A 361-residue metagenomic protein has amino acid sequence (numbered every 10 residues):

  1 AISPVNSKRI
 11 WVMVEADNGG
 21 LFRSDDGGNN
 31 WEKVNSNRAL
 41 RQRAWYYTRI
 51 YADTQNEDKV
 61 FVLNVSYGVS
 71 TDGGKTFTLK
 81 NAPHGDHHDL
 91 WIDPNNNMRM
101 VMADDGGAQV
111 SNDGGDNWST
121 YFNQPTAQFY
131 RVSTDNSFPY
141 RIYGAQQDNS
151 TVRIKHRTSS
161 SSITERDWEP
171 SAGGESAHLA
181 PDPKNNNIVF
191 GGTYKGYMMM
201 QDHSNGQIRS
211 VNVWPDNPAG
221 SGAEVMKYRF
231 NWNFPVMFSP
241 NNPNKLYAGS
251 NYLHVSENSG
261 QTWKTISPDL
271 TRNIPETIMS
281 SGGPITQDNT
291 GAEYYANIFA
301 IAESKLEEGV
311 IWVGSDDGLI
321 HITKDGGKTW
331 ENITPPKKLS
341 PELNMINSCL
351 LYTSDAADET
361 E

Functional and structural regions predicted by a protein language model:
A1-S354: Beta-propeller blade termini and top-face loops
D355-E361: A short, hydrophobic C-terminal helix/tail in secreted or cell-surface proteins
